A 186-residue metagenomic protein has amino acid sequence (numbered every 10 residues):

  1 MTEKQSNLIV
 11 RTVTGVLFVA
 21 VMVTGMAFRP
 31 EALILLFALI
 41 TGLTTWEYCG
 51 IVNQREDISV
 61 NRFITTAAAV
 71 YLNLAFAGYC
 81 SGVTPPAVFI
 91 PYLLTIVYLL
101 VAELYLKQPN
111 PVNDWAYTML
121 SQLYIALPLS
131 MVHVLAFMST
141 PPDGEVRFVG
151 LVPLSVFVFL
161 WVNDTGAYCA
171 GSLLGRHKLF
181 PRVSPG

Functional and structural regions predicted by a protein language model:
T2-G186: Membrane-embedded alpha-helical bundles of polytopic integral membrane proteins
